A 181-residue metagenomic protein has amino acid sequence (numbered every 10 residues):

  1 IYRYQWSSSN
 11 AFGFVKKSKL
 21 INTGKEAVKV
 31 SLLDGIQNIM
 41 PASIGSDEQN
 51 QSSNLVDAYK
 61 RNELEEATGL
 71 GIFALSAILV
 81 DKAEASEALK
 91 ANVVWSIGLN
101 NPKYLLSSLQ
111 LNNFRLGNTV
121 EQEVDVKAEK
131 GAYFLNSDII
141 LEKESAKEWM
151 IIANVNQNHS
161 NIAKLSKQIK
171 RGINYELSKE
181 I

Functional and structural regions predicted by a protein language model:
I1-Y4, Y133-D138: Short structured motifs
R3-L116, S160-I181: Polysaccharide-binding surfaces and accessory modules of carbohydrate-active proteins
A27, F134-N136, A146-E148: Active-site lining segments that contact anionic ligands and/or coordinate catalytic metals
E121-V124: Short, Gly/Pro- and small/polar-rich lid/capping loops
V126-Y133: Short, structured beta-strand/loop micro-motifs enriched in basic residues and often containing a Trp
I139-V155: Short Pro-Gly-centered flexible turn/kink motifs
